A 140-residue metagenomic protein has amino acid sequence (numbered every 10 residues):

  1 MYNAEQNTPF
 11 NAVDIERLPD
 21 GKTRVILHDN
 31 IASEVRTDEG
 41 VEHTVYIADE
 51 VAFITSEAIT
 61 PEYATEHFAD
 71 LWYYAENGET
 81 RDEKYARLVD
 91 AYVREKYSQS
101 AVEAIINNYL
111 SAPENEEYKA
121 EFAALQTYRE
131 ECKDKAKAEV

Functional and structural regions predicted by a protein language model:
Y2-R24, D29-E34, E39-G40, I47-V140: A preference for well-ordered globular domain cores that mediate specific macromolecular interactions or catalysis
